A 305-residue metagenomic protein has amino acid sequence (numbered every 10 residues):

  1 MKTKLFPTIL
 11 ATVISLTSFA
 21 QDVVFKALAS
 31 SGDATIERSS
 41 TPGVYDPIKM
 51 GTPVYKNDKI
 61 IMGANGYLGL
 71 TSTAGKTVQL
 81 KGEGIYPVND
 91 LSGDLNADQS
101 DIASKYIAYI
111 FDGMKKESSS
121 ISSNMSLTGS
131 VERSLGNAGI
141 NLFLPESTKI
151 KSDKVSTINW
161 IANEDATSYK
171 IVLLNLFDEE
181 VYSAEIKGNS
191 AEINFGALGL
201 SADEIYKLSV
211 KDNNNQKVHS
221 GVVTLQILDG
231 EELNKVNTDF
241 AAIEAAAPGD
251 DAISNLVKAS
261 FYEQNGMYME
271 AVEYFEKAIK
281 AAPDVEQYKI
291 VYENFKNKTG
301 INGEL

Functional and structural regions predicted by a protein language model:
M1-A29: Bacterial Sec-dependent N-terminal signal peptides
Q21-P42, G63-L68, T73-K76, G82-G84 (+1 more regions): Glycine- and acidic-residue-biased ligand/ion/polar-headgroup-sensing regions
T41-K56, F195: N-terminal post-signal-peptidase region of extra-cytosolic proteins
P42-P47, V78-Q79, F177-E185: Surface-exposed loop/edge segments in extracytoplasmic proteins
G51, N57, N65, E83 (+1 more regions): Beta-strand-connecting loops/turns
F111-D112, K116-A245: Long, contiguous interaction/recruitment modules in multidomain scaffold/adaptor proteins
E244-L305: Alpha-helical protein-protein interaction scaffolds
